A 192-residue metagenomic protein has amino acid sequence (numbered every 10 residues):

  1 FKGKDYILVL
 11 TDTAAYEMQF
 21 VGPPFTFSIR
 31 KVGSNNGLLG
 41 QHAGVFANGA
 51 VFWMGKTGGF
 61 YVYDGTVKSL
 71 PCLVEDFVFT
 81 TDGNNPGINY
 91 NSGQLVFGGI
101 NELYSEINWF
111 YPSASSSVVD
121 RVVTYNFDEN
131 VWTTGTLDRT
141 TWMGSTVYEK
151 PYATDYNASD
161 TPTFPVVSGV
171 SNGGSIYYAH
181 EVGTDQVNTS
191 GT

Functional and structural regions predicted by a protein language model:
F1-G3: Basic, alpha-helical interaction scaffolds
D5, R30-T192: Beta-sheet repeat architectures centered on beta-propellers
I7-N35: Surface-exposed extracellular loop regions of Gram-negative outer-membrane beta-barrel proteins
